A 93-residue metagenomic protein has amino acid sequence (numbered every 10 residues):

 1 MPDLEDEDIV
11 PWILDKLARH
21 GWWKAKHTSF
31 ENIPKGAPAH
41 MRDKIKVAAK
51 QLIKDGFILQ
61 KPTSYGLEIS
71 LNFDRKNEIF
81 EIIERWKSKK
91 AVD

Functional and structural regions predicted by a protein language model:
M1-W23: Short alpha-helical segments that sit at the start of domains
H20, D55, W86-K89: Surface-exposed polar/charged interaction patches
F30-D43: Short helix-coil junctions and helix-kink-helix linkers
A37, L71-F73: Short beta-strand-to-loop capping motifs
K46-K50: Short, hydrophobic-biased segments on the C-terminal half of alpha helices that form "recognition helices"
I53-T63: A short, conserved structural fragment
Y65-L71: Minor-groove-contacting beta-hairpin "wing" of winged helix-turn-helix DNA-binding domains
D74-D93: Short, amphipathic alpha-helical interaction segments positioned at domain boundaries
